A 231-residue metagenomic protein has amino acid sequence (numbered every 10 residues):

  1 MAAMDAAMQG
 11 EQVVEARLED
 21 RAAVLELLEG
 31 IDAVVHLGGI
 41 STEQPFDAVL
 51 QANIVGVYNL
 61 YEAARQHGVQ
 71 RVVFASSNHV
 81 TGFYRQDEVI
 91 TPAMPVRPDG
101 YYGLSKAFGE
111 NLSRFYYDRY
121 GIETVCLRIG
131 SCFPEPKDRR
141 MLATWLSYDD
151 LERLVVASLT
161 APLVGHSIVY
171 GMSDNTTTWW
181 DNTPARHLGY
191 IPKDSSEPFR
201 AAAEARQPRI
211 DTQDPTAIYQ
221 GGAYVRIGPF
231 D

Functional and structural regions predicted by a protein language model:
A16-A52: NAD(P)H-binding glycine-rich loop region in Rossmannoid oxidoreductase-like domains and their noncatalytic homologs
E19, A33, A48-N59, H67 (+4 more regions): Glycine-rich NAD(P)-binding loop of the Rossmann-fold in SDR/ketoreductase-type enzymes
V34-G38, V72-N78, L127-I129: SDR active-site strand-loop-helix element
Q51, R85-T124: Catalytic helix-loop patch of NAD(P)-dependent Rossmann-fold dehydrogenases
N59-R97: Conserved Rossmann-fold NAD(P)-dependent oxidoreductase catalytic core, especially the SDR/UDP-sugar
V80, R97, Y101, R119-L142: Flexible, glycine-rich beta-alpha linker
R128-E135, W145-H166, D174: Alpha-helical substrate-binding/gating segment
I168, D174-I191, R206-F230: Conserved C-terminal active-site "lid" loop/helix of NAD(P)H-dependent oxidoreductases that clamps the redox cofactor
